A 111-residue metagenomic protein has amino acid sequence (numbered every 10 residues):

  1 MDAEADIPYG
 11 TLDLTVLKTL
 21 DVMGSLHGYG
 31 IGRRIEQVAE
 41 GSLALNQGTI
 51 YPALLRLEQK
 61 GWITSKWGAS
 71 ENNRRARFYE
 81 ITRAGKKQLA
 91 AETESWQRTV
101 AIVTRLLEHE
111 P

Functional and structural regions predicted by a protein language model:
M1-G10, E92: Intrinsically disordered, low-complexity serine/threonine- and proline-rich regulatory segments
D6-T49: N-terminal helix-turn-helix DNA-binding core of bacterial DNA-binding proteins
H27-G28, F78, L89: Amphipathic alpha-helical segments enriched in hydrophobic/aromatic and basic residues that form the DNA-contacting
I50-L57: Basic amphipathic alpha-helical segments that dock to polyanions
E58-R75, E80: Beta-hairpin "wing" of winged helix-turn-helix
I81-G85: Accessory beta->alpha helical hairpin/"wing" motif in late/C-terminal subdomains of nucleic-acid enzymes
K86-P111: Amphipathic alpha-helical dimerization/coiled-coil segments that flank or bridge DNA-binding/regulatory modules
